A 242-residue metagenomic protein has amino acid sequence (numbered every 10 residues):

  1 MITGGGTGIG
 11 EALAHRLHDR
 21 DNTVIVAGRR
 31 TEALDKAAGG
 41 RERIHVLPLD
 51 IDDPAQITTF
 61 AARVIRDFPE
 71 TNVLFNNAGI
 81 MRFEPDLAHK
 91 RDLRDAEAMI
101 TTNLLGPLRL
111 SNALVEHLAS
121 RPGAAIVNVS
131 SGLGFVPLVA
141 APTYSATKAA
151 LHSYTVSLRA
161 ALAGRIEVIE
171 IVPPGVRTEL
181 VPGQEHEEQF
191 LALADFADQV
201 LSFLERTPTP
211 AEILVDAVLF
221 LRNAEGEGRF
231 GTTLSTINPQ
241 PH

Functional and structural regions predicted by a protein language model:
G4-G8: Conserved glycine-rich cofactor-binding loop
R20-K36: Conserved glycine-rich Rossmann-like NAD(P)H-binding loop of the short-chain dehydrogenase/reductase
P48-T59, L93: The beta1-alpha1 cofactor-binding region of Rossmann-like NAD(H)/NADP(H)-dependent oxidoreductases
T58, M81-E97, A140-T143: Conserved mid-core segment of classical short-chain dehydrogenase/reductases
S111, T147: Active-site helix of classical SDR
S131: Residue(s) in the substrate-gating loop at a strand-loop-helix junction that position the organic substrate next
E170-I171, P182-G228: C-terminal helical subdomain
